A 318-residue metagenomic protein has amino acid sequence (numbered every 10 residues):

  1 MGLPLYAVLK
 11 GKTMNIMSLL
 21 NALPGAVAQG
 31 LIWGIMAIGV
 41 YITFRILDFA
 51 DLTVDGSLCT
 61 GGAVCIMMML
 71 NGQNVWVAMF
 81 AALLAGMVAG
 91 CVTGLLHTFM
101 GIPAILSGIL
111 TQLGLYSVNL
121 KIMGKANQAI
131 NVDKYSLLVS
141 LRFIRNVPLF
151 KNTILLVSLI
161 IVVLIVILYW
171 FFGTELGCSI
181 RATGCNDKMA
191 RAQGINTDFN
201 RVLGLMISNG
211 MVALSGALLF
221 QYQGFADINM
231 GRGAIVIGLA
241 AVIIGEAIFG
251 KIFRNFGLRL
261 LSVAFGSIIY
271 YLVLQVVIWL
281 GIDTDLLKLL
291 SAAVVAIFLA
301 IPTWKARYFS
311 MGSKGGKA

Functional and structural regions predicted by a protein language model:
Y6-M36, G72-V77, R145-N146, F150-K151: Membrane-interfacial amphipathic/re-entrant helices at transmembrane-helix boundaries
V40, Q73-L113, V118, V162 (+2 more regions): Alpha-helical transmembrane segments within multi-pass membrane transporters and channels
F44-F99, N146-V147, I252, W279: Membrane-embedded helix boundary and interhelical linker motif in transport proteins
R45-A50, C91-K134, F225-I228, A240-L261: Short loop segments and helix-boundary regions at transmembrane helix junctions of multi-pass inner-membrane proteins
A89, F150-G231, I235: Helix-loop-helix "hairpin" substructures at the membrane interface of multi-pass membrane proteins
A104, G108-G173, L203, D227-I228 (+2 more regions): Transmembrane helix-bundle core of multi-pass membrane transporters and related energy-transducing complexes
C185-A192, N196-F199, L258-L261, V273-A318: Cytosolic-side transmembrane-helix boundaries in multi-pass membrane proteins
V212, G216-K288: Transmembrane alpha-helical segments in multi-pass inner-membrane proteins
